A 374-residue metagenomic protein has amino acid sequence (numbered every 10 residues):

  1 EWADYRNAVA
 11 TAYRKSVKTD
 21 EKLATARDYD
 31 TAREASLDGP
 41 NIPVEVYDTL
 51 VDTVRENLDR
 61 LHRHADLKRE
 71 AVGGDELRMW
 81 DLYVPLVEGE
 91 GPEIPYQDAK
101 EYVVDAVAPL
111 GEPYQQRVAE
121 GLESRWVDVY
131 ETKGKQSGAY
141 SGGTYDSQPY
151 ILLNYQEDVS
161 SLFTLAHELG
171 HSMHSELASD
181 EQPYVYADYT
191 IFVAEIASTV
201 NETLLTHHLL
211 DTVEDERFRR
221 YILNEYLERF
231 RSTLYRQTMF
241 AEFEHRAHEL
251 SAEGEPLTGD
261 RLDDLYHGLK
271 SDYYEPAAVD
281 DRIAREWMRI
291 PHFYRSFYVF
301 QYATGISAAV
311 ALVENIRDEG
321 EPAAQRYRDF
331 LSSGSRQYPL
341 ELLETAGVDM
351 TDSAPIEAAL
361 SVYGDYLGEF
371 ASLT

Functional and structural regions predicted by a protein language model:
E1-P149: Contiguous, non-catalytic segments that form substrate-binding/exosite surfaces or channel walls
E1-W2, V9, L50-V54, L58 (+3 more regions): Short amphipathic alpha-helical coiled-coil/interface segments
D28, Q156-A178, E195-S198, T203 (+2 more regions): Active-site recognition of the HExxH zinc-binding catalytic motif
Y29-D30, L77-R78, G138-Q148, E168-S179 (+2 more regions): Active-site-adjacent bridging/hinge elements
E70-W80, D211-T212, Q237, A241 (+2 more regions): C-terminal, non-catalytic "cap/extension" segments appended to globular domains
D105, P109-Q116, A139-G142, H171 (+4 more regions): Conserved helix-loop functional segments at active or binding sites
Y150-N154, E181-V193, R219-R229, H248-G254 (+1 more regions): Short beta-alpha connecting loops at secondary-structure transitions that line or flank enzyme active sites
Y189-F218, Y226-E228, S232, G305: Post-HExxH zinc-binding segment in Zn-dependent metallohydrolases
